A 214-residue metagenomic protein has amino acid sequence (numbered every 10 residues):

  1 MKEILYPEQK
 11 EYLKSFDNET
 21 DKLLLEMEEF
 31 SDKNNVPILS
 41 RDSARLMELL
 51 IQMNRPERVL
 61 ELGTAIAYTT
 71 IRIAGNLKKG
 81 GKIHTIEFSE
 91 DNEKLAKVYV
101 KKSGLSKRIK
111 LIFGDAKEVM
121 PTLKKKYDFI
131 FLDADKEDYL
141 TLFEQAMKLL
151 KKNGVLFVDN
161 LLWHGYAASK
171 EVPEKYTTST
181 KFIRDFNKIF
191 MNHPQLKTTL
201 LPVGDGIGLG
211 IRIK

Functional and structural regions predicted by a protein language model:
M1-F129, K136-F157, L161-K214: A short alpha-helical cap/connector motif
